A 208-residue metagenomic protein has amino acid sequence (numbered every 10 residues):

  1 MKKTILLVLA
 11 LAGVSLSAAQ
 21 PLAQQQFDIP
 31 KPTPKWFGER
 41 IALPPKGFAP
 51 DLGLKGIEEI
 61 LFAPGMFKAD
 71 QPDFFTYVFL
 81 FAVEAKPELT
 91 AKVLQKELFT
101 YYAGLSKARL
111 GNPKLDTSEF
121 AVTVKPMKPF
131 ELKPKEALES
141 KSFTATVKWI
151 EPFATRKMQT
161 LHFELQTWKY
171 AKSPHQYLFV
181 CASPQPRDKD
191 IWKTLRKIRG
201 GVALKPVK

Functional and structural regions predicted by a protein language model:
T4-V14: Sec-dependent N-terminal signal peptides
V14-Q20: C-terminal segment of classical bacterial N-terminal signal peptides
P21-F62: N-terminal "mature-domain start" segment
P30, V83-V93, C181-D188: Second-shell loop/turn segments in exported
P44, L94-Y101, I191-T194, I198: Stable alpha-helical elements in mature extracytoplasmic
F67-F153: Conserved polar/disulfide-associated segments of primarily extracytoplasmic proteins
K135-K208: Short, well-structured beta-strand
